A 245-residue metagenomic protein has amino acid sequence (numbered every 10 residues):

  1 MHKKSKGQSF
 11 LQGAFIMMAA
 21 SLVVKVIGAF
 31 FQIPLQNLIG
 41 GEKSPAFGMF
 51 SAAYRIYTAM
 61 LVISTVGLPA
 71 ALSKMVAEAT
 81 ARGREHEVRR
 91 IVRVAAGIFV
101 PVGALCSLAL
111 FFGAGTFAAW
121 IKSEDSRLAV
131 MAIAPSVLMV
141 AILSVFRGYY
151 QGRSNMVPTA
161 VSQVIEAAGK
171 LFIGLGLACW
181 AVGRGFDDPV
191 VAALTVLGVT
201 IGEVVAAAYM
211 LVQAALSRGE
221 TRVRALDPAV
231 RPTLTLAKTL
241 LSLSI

Functional and structural regions predicted by a protein language model:
M1-F30, H86, R90, R231-L243: N-terminal membrane topogenesis motif
M1-G7, D188-V196, L211-I245: Interhelical loop/hinge segments that connect adjacent transmembrane helices in multipass membrane
Q36-A59, D188-A193, T233-L243: Interfacial/gating helices of multi-pass transporter permease domains
S51-M75, L138: Small-residue-rich midsections of specific transmembrane alpha-helices
L105-E124, G183: Short membrane-interface helical motifs at transmembrane helix boundaries in multi-pass membrane transporters
L108, S123-F146: Alpha-helical transmembrane segments of multi-pass membrane proteins
V140-S162: Membrane-interface junctions at transmembrane-helix termini in multi-pass inner-membrane proteins
S162-G176, G185-S217, K238: Hydrophobic alpha-helical transmembrane segments
